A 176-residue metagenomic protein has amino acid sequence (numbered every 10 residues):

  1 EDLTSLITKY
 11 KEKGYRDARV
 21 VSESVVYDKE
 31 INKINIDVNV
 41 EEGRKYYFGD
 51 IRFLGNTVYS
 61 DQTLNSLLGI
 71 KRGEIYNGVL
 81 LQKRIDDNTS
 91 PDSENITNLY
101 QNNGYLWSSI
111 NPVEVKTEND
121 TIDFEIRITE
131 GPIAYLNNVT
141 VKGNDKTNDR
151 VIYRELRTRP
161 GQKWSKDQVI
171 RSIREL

Functional and structural regions predicted by a protein language model:
E1-L176: Periplasmic polypeptide-binding modules associated with outer-membrane biogenesis and secretion
